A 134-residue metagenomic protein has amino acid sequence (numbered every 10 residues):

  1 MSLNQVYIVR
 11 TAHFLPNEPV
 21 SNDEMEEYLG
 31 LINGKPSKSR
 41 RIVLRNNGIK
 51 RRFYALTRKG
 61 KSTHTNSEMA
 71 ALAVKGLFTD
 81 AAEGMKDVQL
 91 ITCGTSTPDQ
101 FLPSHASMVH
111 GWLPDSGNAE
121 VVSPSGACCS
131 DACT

Functional and structural regions predicted by a protein language model:
M1-L90, G111-P114: Conserved "HGTGT" condensation-loop signature of ketosynthase/thiolase-family condensing enzymes that catalyze
R40, N46-Y54, H64, S96-T134: Conserved catalytic cysteine-centered active-site region of acyl-thioester-dependent Claisen-condensing enzymes
